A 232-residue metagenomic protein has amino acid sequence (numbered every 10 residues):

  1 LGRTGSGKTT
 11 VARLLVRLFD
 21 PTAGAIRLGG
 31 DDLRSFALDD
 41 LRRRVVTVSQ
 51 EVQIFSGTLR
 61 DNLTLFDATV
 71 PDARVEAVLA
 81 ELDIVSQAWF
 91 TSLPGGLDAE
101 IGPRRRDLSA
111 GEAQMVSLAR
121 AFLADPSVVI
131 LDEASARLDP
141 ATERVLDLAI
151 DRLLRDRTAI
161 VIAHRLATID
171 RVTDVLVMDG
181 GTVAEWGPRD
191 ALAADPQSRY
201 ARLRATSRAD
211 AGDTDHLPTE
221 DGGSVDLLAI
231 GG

Functional and structural regions predicted by a protein language model:
V16: Helix-to-loop junction immediately C-terminal to a conserved catalytic motif
A25-R27, S35, R60-P103, L148-D151 (+1 more regions): ABC ATPase nucleotide-binding domain helical subdomain, centered on the C-loop/LSGGQ "ABC signature"
L82-V116, L138, A211-G232: ABC-fold ATPase nucleotide-binding domain signature/coupling loops
D125: Conserved catalytic motifs of ABC-family nucleotide-binding domains
V129-E133: Catalytic Walker B motif of ABC-type/P-loop ATPase nucleotide-binding domains
L148, R165-G232: C-terminal portion of ABC ATPase nucleotide-binding domains
R152-V161, I169: Conserved catalytic loops of ABC-family nucleotide-binding domains
